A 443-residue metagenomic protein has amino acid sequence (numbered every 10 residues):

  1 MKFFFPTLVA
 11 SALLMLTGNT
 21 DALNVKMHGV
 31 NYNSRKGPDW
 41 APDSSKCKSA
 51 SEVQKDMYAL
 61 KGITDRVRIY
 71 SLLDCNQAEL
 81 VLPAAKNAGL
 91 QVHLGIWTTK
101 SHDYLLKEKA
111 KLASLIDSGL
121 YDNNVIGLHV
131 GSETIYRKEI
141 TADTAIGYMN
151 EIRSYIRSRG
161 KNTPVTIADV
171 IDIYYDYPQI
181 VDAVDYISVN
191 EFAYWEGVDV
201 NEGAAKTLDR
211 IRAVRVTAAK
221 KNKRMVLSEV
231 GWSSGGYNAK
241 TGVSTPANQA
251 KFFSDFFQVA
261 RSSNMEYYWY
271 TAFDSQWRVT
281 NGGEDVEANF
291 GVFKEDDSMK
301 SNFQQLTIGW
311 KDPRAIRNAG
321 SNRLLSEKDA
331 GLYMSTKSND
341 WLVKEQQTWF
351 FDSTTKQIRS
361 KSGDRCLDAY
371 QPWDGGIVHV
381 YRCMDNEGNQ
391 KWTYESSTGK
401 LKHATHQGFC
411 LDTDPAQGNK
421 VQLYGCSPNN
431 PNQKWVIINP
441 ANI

Functional and structural regions predicted by a protein language model:
M1-A22: Fungal secretory targeting signals
M27-K111, L115: N-terminal carbohydrate-binding/catalytic regions of secreted carbohydrate-active enzymes
H28-N31, R35, W40-S45, N238-P246 (+1 more regions): Aromatic-rich peripheral "rim/lid" segments of glycoside hydrolase catalytic domains that contact and position glycan
E79-T163: Substrate-binding cleft of extracellular glycoside hydrolase catalytic domains
A88, L94, I126, S132 (+4 more regions): Aromatic- and acid-rich polysaccharide-binding/catalytic face of secreted or lumenal carbohydrate-active enzymes
I156-Y175, N222-V230, E266-W277: Aromatic-lined carbohydrate-recognition surfaces of secreted/lumenal glycan-active proteins
F192-E196, K221-Q249, F273-S275: Active-site clefts of carbohydrate-active enzymes
W310-I443: Lectin-like carbohydrate-binding module/patch detector with strong preference for beta-trefoil
